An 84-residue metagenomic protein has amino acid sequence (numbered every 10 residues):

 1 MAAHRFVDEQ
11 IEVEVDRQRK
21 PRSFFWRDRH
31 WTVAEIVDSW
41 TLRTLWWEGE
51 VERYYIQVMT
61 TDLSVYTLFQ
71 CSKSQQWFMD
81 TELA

Functional and structural regions predicted by a protein language model:
M1-A84: Non-catalytic peripheral regions of nucleotide-handling enzymes
